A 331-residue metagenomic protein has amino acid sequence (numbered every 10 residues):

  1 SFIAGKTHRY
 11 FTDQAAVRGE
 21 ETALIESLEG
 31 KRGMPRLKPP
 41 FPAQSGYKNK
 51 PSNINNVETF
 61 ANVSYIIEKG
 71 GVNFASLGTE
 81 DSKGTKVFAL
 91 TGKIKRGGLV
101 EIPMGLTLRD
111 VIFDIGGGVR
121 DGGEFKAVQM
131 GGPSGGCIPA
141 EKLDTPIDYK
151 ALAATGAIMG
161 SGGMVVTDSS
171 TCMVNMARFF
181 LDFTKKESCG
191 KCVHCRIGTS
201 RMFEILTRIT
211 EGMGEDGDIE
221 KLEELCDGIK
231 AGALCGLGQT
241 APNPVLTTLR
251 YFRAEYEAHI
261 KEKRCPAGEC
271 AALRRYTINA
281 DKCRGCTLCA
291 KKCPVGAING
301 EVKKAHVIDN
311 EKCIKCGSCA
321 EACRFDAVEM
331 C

Functional and structural regions predicted by a protein language model:
S1-G5, P146-R275, G300-A305: Ferredoxin-type iron-sulfur electron-transfer modules in oxidoreductases and energy-metabolism complexes
S1-M104, G116: Hydrophobic alpha-helical positions that pack around
T7, R120-A154, R250: Terminal amphipathic helices with adjacent charged low-complexity linkers/tails
G19, G105, C189-C195, C235 (+4 more regions): Short cysteine clusters
S27-P39, E141-I158: Active-site loop ensemble at the mouth of alpha/beta enzyme cores that anchors a bound cofactor
F74-K86, K261-A280: Long, charged amphipathic helices and adjacent flexible linkers at domain junctions
M104-R120: Short amphipathic, charge-patterned alpha-helical segments
H194-S200, I278, L288-V307, S318-C331: Iron-sulfur cluster-binding cysteine motifs and their immediate structural context in ferredoxin-like electron-transfer
